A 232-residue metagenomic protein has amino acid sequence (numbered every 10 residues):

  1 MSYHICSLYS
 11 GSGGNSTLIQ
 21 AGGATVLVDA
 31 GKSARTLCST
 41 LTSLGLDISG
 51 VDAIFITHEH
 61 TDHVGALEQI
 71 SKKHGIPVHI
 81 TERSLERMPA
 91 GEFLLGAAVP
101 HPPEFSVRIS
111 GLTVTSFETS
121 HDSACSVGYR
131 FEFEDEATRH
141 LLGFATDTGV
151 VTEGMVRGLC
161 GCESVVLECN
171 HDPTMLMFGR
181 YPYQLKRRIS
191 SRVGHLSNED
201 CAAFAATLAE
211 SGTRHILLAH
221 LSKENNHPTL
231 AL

Functional and structural regions predicted by a protein language model:
M1-L44, V127-D147, S164: Conserved beta-strand hairpin/beta-sheet module of binuclear metal-dependent hydrolase folds, prominently
C6-S16, E59-L67, V78, L85 (+2 more regions): Structured catalytic core of nucleotide-sugar glycosyltransferases
A24, H74-P77, E210-R214: A short helix->loop->beta-strand "cap" motif at the edges of active sites that frequently abuts
L27-G31, V51-E59, H79-E82, G143-T146 (+2 more regions): Active-site neighborhood of phospho(di)ester-bond hydrolases with catalytic His/Asp-centered motifs
A34-I80: Active-site metal-binding motif and surrounding structural segment of the metallo-beta-lactamase
H60-V64, L85-R87, A124, V150-E153 (+2 more regions): Active-site environment of divalent metal-dependent phosphoester hydrolases
T81-T138: Metallo-beta-lactamase
E153-L232: Cap/insert and terminal regions of metallo-dependent hydrolase folds
